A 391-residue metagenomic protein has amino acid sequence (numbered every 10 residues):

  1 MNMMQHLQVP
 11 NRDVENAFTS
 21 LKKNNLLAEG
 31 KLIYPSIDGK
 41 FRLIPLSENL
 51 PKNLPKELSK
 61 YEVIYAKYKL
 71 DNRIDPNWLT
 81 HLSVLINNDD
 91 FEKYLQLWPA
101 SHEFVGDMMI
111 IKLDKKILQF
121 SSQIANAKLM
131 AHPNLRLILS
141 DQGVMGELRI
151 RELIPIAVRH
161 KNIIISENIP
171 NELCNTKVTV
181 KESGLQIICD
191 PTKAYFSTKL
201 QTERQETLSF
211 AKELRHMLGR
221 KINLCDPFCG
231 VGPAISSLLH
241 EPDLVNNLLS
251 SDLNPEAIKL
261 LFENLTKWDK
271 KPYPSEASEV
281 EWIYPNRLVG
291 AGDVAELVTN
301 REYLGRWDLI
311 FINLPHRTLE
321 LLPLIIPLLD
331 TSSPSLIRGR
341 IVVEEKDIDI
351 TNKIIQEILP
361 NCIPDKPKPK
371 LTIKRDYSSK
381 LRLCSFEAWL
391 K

Functional and structural regions predicted by a protein language model:
M1-K391: SAM-dependent transferase fold signal centered on methyltransferase-like domains, encompassing both Class I
